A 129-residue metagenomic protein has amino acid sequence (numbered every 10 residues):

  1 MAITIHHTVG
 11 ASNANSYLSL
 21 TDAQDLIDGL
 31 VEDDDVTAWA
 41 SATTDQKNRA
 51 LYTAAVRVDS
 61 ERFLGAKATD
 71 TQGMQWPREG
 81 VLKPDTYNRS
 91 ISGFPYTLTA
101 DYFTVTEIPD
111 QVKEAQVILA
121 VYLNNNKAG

Functional and structural regions predicted by a protein language model:
M1-G129: Divalent metal-cofactor coordination and adjacent catalytic microenvironments
